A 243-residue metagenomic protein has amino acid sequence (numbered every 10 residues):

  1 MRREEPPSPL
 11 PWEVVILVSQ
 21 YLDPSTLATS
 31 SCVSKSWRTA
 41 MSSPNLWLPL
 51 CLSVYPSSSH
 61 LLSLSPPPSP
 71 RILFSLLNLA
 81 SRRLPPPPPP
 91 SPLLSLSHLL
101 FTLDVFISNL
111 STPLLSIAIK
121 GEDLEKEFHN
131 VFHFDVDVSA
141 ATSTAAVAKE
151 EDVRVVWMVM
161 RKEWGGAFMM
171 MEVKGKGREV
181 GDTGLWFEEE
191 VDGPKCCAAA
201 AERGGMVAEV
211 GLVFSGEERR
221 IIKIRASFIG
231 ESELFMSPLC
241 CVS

Functional and structural regions predicted by a protein language model:
M1-S36: N-terminal Skp1-binding subsegment of the F-box domain
E5, A28-S30, T39-M41, E150 (+2 more regions): Intrinsically disordered, low-complexity regions enriched in Ser/Pro/Gly/Gln/His and often acidic
S30-A40, P44, L50-S59: Short amphipathic alpha-helical segments embedded in low-complexity Lys/Glu-rich regions
L48-S243: Substrate-receptor adaptors of ubiquitin E3 ligases
